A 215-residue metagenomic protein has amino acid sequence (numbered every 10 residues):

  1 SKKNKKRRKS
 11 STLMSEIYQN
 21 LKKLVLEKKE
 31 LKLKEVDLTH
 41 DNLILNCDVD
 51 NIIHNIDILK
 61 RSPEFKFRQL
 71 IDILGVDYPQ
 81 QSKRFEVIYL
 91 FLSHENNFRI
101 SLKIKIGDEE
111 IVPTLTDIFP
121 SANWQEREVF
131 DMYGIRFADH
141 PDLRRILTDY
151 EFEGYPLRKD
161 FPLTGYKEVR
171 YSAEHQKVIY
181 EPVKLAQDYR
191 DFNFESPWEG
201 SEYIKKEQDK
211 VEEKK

Functional and structural regions predicted by a protein language model:
S1-K215: Terminal low-complexity/charged segments
